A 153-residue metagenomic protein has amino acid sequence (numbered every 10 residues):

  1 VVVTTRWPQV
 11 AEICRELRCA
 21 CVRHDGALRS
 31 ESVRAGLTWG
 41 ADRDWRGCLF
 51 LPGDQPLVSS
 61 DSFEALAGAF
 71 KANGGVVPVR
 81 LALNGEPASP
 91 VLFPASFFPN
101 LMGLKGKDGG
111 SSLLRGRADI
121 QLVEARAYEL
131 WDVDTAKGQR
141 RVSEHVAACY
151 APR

Functional and structural regions predicted by a protein language model:
V1, P78-V79, I120: Hydrophobic/aromatic residues located in beta-strands of well-ordered beta-sheets within soluble catalytic
V1-G47: Conserved N-terminal catalytic core of the sugar/cofactor nucleotidyltransferase
L17, R43, N73, G116-R117: Structured helix-beta-strand junction loops
C21-A27, Q55, A127-L130: Glycine-rich "substrate-gating" loop/helix at the edge of Rossmann-like oxidoreductase active sites
V22-H24, L81, V123-E124, V133: Hydrophobic residues at beta-strand termini and immediately following loops that shape nucleotide-binding pockets
L28-A95, P99-M102: Conserved beta-loop-beta/alpha segment of the NTase-like Rossmann-fold superfamily that binds/positions NTPs
P99, G103-R153: Conserved alpha/beta core of the MobA/IspD/sugar-nucleotide pyrophosphorylase nucleotidyltransferase superfamily
